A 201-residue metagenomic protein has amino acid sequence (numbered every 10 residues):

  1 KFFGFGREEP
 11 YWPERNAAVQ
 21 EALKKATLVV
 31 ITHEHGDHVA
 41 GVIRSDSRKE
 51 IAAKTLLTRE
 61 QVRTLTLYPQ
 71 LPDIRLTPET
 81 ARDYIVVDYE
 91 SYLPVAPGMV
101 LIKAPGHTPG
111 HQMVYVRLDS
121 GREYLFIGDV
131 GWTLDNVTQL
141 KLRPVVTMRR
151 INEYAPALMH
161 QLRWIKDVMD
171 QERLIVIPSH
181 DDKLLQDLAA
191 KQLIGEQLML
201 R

Functional and structural regions predicted by a protein language model:
K1-L28: Pre-active-site segment of Zn-dependent metallo-hydrolases
F5-Y11, I102-P105, E153-A155: Short, flexible loop segments at the rims of nucleotide/cofactor-binding pockets, characterized by
A26-D37: Metallo-beta-lactamase
H35-H38, V62-T64, H107-T108, G131-L134 (+1 more regions): Solvent-exposed loop/turn segments at secondary-structure junctions within structured extracellular/periplasmic domains
A40-E50, D187-Q192: Metal-dependent catalytic neighborhoods of phosphoester/phosphodiester hydrolases
I51-T66: Short internal beta-strands
Q70-I85, P97, P105, I127-G128: Short helix-loop boundary/capping segments
Y92, K103, H111-I177, D182-K183: Metallo-beta-lactamase
